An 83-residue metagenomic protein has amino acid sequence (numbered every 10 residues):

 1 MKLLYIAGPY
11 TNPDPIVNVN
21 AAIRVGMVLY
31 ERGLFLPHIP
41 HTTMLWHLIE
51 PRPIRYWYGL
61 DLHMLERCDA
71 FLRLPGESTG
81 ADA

Functional and structural regions predicted by a protein language model:
M1-A83: Catalytic phosphate/metal-binding cores of nucleic-acid and nucleotide-processing enzymes, i.e., regions that mediate
